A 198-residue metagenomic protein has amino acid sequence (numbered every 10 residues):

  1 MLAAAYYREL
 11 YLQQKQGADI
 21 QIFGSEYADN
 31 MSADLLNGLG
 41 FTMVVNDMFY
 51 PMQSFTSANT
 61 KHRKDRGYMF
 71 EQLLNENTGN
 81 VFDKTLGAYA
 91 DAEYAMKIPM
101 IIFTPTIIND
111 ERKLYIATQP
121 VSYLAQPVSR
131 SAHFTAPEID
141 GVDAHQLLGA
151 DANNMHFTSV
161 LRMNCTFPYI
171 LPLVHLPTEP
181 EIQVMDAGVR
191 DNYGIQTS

Functional and structural regions predicted by a protein language model:
M1-S198: Catalytic domains of lipid- and phosphate-ester/thioester hydrolases
